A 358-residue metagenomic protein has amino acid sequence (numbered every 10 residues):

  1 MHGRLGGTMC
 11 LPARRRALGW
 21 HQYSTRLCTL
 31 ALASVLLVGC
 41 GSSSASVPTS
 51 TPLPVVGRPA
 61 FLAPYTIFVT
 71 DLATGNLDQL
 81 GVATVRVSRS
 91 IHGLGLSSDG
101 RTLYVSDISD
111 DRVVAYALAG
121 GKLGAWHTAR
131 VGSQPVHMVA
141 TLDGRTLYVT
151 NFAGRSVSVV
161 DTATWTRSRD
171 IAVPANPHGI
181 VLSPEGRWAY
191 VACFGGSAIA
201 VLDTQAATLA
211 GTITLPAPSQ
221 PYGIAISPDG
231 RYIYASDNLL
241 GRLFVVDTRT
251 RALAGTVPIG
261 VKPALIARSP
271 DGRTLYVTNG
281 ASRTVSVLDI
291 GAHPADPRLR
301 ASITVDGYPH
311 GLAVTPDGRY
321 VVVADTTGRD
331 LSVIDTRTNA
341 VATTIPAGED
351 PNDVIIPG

Functional and structural regions predicted by a protein language model:
L11-T29: Bacterial N-terminal signal peptides that target proteins for export
C28-G39: Bacterial N-terminal signal peptides
C40-G358: Predominantly soluble domains enriched in secretory-pathway, periplasmic, or organellar proteins
